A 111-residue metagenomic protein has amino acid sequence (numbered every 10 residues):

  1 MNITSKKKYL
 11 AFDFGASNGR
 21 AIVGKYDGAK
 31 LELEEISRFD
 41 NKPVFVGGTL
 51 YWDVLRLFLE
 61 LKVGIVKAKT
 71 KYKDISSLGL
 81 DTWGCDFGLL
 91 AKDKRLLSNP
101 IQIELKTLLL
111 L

Functional and structural regions predicted by a protein language model:
M1-S98: N-terminal glycine/serine-rich phosphate-binding loop of ATP-dependent small-molecule kinases, especially carbohydrate
I101: Surface "functional belts" at beta-alpha junctions
E104-L111: Glycine-rich phosphate-binding loop plus the immediately following alpha-helix
